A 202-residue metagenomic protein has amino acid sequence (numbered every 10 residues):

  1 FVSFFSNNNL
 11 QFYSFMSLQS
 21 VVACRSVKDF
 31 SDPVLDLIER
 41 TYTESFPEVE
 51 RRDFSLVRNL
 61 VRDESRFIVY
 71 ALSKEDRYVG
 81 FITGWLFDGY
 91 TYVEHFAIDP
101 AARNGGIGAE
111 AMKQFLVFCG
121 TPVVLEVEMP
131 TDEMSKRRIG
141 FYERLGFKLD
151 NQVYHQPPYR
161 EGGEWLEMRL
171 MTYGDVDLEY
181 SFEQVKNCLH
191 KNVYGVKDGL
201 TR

Functional and structural regions predicted by a protein language model:
S17-L56, M168, Y180-L200: Short amphipathic alpha-helix that is part of the acyltransferase structural core
F46-K74: Active-site rim helix/loop that mediates acceptor-substrate recognition in acyltransferases
A71, R77-W85, Y90-A97: Conserved beta-strand in the GNAT
I98, N104-V117: Conserved acetyl-CoA-binding loop-helix of GNAT-fold acetyltransferases
C119-T131: Conserved GNAT acetyl-CoA-binding A-motif
M129-Q152: Conserved active-site alpha-helix within GNAT-family acetyltransferase domains
L149-F182: A contiguous, mid-protein "functional segment" used to position or interact with cofactors/ions or partner subunits
